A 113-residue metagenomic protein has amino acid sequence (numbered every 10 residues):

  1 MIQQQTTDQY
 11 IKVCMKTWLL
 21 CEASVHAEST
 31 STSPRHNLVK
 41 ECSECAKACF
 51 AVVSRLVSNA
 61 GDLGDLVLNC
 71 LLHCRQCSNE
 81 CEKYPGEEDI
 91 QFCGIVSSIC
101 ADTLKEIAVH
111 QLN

Functional and structural regions predicted by a protein language model:
M1-N113: Amphipathic alpha-helical hairpins
